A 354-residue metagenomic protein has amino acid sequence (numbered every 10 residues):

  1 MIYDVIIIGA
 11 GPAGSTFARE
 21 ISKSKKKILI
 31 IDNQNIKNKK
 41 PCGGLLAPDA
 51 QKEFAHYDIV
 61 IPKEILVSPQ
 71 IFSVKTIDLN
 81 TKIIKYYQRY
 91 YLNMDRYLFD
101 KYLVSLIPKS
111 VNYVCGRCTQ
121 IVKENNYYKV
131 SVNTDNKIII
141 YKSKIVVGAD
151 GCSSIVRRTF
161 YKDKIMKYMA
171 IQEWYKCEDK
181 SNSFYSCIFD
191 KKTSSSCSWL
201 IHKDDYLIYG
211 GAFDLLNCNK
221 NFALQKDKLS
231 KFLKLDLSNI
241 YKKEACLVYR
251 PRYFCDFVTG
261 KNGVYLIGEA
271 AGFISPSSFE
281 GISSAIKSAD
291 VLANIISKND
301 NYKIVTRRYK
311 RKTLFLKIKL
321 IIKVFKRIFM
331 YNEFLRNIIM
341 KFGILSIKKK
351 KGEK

Functional and structural regions predicted by a protein language model:
M1-G11: Beta1/beta-strand and adjacent pyrophosphate-binding region of the FAD-binding site in flavoprotein oxidoreductases
I6, S22-C42: Glycine-rich FAD pyrophosphate-binding loop
I8, G148-A149, L266: Redox-cofactor binding/interface segments in oxidoreductases and associated redox assembly factors
G14-S15: N-terminal Rossmann-fold NAD(P) dinucleotide-binding loop
A47-Y102: A conserved beta-strand/loop capping segment in the N-terminal third of enzymes that catalyze redox or closely related
P108-D236, G272: Predominantly flavin-linked oxidoreductase catalytic cores and closely associated redox partners
Q120, N217-L292, N301: FAD/FMN-dependent oxidoreductases across multiple families
N294-Y331: Active-site-proximal substrate-binding core of FAD-dependent oxidoreductases
